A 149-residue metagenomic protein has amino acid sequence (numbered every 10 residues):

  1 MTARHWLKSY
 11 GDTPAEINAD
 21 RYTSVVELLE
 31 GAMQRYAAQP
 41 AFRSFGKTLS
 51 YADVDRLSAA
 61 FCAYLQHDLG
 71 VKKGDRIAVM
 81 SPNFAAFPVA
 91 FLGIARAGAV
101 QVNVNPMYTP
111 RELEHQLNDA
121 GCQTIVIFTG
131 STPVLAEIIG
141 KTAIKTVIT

Functional and structural regions predicted by a protein language model:
M1-L49, D53-D68, K73: N-lobe entry segment of adenylate-forming
E27-L28, D53, A60, A86 (+2 more regions): Well-ordered alpha-helical segments embedded in enzymatic catalytic cores
G31, A63, L92, H115 (+1 more regions): Surface-exposed charge patches
K47-L49, Y64-R111, T129: Conserved AMP-binding/adenylate-forming
A59-A63, P82, N118-G121: Solvent-exposed alpha-helix faces
R96, V100-T149: Structural core segment of the AMP-binding/adenylate-forming
